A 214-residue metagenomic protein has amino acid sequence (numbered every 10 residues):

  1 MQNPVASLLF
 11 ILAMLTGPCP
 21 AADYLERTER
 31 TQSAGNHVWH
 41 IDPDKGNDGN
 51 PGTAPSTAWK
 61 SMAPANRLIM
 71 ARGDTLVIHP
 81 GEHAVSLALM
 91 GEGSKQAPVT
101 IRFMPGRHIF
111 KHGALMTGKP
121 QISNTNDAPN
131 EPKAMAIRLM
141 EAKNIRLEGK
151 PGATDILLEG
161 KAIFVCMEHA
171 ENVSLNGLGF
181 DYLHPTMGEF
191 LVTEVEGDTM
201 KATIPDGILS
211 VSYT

Functional and structural regions predicted by a protein language model:
M1-A6: Positively charged n-region of N-terminal signal peptides that target proteins for export
S7-G17: Bacterial N-terminal signal peptides
A22-R67, R72-T75, H79-E82, R107: Right-handed parallel beta-helix/beta-solenoid
L68-A71, H83-R102, H108-R146, L157-N176 (+1 more regions): Extracellular beta-strand-rich solenoid/capping regions of secreted or surface-exposed proteins that bind or remodel
G152-I156: A structural signal for beta-strand and strand-to-loop patches characteristic of beta-rich domains
D198-G207: A generic structural motif
T214: Conserved small/polar residues in nucleotide/adenosyl-binding loops
